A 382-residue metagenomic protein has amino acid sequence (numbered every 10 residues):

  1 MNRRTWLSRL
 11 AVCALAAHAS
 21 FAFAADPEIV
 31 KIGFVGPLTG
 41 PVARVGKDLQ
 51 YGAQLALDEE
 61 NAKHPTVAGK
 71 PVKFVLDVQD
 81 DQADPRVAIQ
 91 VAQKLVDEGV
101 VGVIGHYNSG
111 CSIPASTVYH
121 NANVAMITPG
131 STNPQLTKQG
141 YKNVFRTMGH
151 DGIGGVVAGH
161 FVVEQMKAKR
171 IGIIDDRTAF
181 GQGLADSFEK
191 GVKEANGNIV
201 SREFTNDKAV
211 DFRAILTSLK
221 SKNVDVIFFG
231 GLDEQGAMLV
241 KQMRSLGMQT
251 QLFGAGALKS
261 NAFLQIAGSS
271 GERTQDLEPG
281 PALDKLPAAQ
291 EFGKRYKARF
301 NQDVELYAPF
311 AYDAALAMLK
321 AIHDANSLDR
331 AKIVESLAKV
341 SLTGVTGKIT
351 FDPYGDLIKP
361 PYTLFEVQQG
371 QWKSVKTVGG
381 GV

Functional and structural regions predicted by a protein language model:
N2-C13, F23-V382: Extracytosolic ligand-binding ectodomains
A19-S20: N-terminal signal peptide c-region/cleavage motif recognized by signal peptidases
